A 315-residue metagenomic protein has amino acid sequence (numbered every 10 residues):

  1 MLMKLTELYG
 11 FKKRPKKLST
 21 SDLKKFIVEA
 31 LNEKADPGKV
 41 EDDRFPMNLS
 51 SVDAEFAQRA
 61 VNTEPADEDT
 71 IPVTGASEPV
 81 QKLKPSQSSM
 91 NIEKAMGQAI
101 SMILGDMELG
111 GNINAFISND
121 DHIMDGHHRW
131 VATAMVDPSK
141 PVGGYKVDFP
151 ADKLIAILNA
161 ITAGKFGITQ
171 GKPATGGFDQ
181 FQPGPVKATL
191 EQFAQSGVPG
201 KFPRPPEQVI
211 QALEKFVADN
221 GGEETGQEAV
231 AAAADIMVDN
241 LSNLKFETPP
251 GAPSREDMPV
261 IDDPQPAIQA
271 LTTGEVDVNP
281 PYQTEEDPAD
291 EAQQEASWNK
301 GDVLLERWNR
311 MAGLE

Functional and structural regions predicted by a protein language model:
M1, D22, F26, K94-G97 (+5 more regions): Exposed alpha-helical structural elements
L2-E33, D290-E315: Protein-protein interaction and targeting regions used for scaffolding, dimerization, and localization
Y9-K12, A30-K34, F56-R59, T63-E68 (+11 more regions): Short, flexible helical or helix-coil boundary motifs
L31-F45, T284-D290: Long, disordered, Ser/Thr/Pro-rich
G38-M47, V52-A134, K140-P141: Short alpha-helix boundary/capping and kink motifs at helix termini
P65, D69-I92, I155-P173, E285-Q293: C-terminal or late-domain output modules
I117-A289: Basic- and aromatic-enriched surface patches that contact anionic nucleotides/nucleic acids
